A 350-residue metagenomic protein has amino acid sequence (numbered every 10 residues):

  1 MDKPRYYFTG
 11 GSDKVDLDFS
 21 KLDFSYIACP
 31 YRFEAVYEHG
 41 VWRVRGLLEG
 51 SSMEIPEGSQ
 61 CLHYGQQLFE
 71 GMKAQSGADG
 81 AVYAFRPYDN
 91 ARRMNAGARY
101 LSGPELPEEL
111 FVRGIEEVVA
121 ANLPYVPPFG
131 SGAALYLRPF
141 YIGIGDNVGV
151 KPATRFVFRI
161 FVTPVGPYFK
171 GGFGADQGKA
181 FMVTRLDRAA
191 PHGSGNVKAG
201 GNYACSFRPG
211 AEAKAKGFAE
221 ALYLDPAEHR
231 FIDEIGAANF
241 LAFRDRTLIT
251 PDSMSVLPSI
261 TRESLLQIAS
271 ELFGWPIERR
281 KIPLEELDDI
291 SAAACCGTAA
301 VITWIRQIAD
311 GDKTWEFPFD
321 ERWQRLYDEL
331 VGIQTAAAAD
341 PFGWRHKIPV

Functional and structural regions predicted by a protein language model:
M1-V118, F140, N147-V350: Helix-start/capping segments and mature chain N-termini
V126-I142: Extended, Lys/Arg-enriched charged tracts that mediate electrostatic binding to polyanionic substrates
